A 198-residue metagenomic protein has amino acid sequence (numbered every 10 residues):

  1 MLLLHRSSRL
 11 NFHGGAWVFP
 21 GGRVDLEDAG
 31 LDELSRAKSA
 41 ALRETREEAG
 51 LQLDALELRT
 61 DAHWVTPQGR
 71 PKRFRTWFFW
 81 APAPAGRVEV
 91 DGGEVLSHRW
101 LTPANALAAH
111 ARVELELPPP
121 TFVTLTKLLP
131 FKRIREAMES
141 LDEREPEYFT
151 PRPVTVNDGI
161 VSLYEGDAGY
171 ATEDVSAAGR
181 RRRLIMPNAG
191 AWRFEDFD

Functional and structural regions predicted by a protein language model:
M1, R46-T60: Short secondary-structure capping/junction motifs at helix and strand boundaries
M1-E47, A104-R112, E116: Conserved Nudix-box catalytic region and its N-terminal flanking loop in Nudix hydrolases and closely related
H13, L42, L53-L58, G92: Domain-scale activation on soluble regions of proteins
G14, F19, L53, F74-T76: Short connector loops at helix/strand junctions that flank enzyme active sites, especially segments positioning acidic
L26, E57-D198: Nudix hydrolase/Nudix homology domain
